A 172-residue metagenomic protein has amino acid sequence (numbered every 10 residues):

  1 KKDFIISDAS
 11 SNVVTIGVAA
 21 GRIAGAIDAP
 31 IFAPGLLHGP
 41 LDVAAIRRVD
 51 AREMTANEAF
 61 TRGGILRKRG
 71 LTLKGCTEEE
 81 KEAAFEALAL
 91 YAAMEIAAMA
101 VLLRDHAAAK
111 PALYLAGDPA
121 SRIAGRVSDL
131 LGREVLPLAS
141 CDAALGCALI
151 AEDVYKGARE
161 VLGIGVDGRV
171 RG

Functional and structural regions predicted by a protein language model:
K1-F4, N12, A20-T77: Glycine-rich phosphate-binding loop plus the immediately following alpha-helix
F4-D8, T15, Y114: Short glycine-aspartate micro-motif
S7-S10, I27-A29, A92, D118: Fold-independent oxyanion-binding glycine-rich loops and adjacent beta-strand/coil segments at enzyme active sites
A19-G25, A29, R126-G132, Y155-G157: A glycine- and small-aliphatic-rich helix-loop capping segment at beta-alpha/alpha-beta transitions that lines
P40-A44, E80-A83, A87-M94, R122 (+1 more regions): Conserved active-site and cofactor/substrate-binding residues in soluble primary-metabolism enzymes
T55-A109: Adenine-nucleotide phosphate-binding core of ATP-dependent small-molecule kinases
A107-V127: Glycine-rich phosphate-binding loops at beta-strand->alpha-helix junctions
G125-R126, V135-G172: Glycine-rich phosphate-binding/hydrolytic loop that grips phosphoryl groups
